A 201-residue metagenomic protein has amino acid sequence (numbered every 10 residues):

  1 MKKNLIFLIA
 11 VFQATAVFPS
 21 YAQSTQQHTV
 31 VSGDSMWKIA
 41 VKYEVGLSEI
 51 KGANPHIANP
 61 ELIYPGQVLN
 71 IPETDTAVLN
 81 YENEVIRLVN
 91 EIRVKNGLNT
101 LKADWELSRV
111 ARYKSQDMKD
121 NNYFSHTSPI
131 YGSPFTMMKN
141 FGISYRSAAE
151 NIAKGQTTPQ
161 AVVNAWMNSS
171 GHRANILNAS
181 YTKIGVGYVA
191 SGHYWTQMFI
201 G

Functional and structural regions predicted by a protein language model:
M1-Q23: Sec-dependent N-terminal signal peptides of Gram-positive bacterial secreted proteins and lipoproteins
Q26-T29, K38-V78: Extracellular LysM carbohydrate-binding repeats and other cell-envelope/extracellular binding modules
P60, N96-V110, N122-I130, A149 (+1 more regions): Surface-exposed patches in mature extracellular/periplasmic domains of secreted proteins
V78-K119: A short alpha-helix/helix-coil micro-patch that ends at or immediately precedes a cysteine
V110-T157, I176: Short, surface-exposed glycine/acidic/tryptophan-bearing loops
E150-G201: Disulfide-stabilized extracellular recognition modules
